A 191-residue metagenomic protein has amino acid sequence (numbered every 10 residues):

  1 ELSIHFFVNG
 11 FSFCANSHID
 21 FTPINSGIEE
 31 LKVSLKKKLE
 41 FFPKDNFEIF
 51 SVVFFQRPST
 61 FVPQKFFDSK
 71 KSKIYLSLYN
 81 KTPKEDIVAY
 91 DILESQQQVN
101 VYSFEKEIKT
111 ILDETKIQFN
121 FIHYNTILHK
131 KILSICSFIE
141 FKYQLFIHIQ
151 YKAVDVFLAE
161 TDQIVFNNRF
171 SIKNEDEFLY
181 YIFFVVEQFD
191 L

Functional and structural regions predicted by a protein language model:
L2, K44-V53, L145, L191: Hydrophobic beta-strand segments of well-ordered beta-sheets in folded domains
H5-A15, T22, L93-L191: Small-residue (GG/TT-enriched) beta-loop-alpha framework at ligand/catalytic clefts
N16-S26, E30-I135: Active-site neighborhood for divalent-cation/phosphate handling
